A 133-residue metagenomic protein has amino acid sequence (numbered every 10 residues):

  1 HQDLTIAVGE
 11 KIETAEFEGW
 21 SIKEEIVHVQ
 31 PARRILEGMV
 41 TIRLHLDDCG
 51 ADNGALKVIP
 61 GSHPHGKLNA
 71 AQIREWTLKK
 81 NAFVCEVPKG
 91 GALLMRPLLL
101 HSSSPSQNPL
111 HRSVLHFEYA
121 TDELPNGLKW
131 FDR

Functional and structural regions predicted by a protein language model:
H1-K89, S102-L110, F117-F131: Non-heme Fe(II) oxygenase catalytic core, chiefly the N-lobe of the double-stranded beta-helix
